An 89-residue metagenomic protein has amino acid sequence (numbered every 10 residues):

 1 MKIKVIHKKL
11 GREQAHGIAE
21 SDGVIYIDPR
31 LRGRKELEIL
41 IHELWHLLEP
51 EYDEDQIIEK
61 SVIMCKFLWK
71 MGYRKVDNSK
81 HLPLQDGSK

Functional and structural regions predicted by a protein language model:
M1-K35, P50-K89: Metalloprotease/metallohydrolase-associated module, dominated by Zn2+-dependent proteases
E38-L47: Active-site recognition of the HExxH zinc-binding catalytic motif
